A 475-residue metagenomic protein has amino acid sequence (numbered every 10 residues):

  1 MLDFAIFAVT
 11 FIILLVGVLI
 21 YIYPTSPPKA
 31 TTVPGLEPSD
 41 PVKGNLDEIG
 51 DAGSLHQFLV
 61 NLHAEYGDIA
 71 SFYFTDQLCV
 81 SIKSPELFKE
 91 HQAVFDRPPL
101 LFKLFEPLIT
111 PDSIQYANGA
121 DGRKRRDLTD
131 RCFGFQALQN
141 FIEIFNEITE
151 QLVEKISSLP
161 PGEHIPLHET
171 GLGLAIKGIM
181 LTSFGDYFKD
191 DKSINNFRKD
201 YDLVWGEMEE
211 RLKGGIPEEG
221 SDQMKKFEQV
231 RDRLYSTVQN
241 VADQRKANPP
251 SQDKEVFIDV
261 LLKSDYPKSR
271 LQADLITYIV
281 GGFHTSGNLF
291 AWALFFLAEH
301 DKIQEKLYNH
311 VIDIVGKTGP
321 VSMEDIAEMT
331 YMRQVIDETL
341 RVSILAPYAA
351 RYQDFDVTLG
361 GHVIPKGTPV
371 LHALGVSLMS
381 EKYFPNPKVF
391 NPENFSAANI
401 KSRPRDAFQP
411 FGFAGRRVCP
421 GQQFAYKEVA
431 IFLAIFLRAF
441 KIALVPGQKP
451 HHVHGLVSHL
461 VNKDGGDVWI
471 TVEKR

Functional and structural regions predicted by a protein language model:
M1-A5, I12-V16, S458-R475: C-terminal helix/juxtamembrane-tail motif
L2-T110, A120, K124, E143-K155 (+4 more regions): N-terminal membrane-proximal hinge/A-helix region immediately C-terminal to the signal-anchor transmembrane segment
L46-G67, S236, N240, V321-G360 (+3 more regions): Conserved cytochrome P450 K-helix E-x-x-R motif and the immediately C-terminal K′/meander segment
P99-E106, A117, D121, N140-F290 (+1 more regions): Cytochrome P450 heme-thiolate monooxygenase catalytic core
R131, I276, G360, A398-V429 (+1 more regions): Cytochrome P450 heme-thiolate "Cys pocket" and heme-binding signature region
T285-A298, F432: Short, small-residue alpha-helix embedded
D301-I303, Q422-L460: Cytochrome P450 heme-binding "Cys pocket" and the immediately downstream C-terminal segment
H372-I400: Conserved cytochrome P450 K-helix/beta-meander segment immediately N-terminal to the heme-binding cysteine loop
